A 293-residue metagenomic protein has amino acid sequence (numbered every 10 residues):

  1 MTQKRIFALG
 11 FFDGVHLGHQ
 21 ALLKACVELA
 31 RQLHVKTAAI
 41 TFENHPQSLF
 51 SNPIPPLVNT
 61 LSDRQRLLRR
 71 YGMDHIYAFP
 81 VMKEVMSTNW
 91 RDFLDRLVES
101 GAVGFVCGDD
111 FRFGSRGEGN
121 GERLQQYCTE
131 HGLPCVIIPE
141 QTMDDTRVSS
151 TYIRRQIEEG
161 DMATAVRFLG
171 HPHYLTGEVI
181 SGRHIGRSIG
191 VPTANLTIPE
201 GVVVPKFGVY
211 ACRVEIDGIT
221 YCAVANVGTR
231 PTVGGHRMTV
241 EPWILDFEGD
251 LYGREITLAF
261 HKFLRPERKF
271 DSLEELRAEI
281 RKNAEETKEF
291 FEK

Functional and structural regions predicted by a protein language model:
M1, K83-M86, T142-T146: A short acidic, often aromatic-flanked loop/helix-cap motif at beta-alpha or helix-coil junctions that lines enzyme
T2-T60: N-terminal catalytic cores of NTP/NDP-binding nucleotidyl/phosphoryl-transfer enzymes
H16, L68, F105, A165 (+2 more regions): Residue-level signal for inorganic ion chemistry
S48-H131: N-terminal Rossmann-like or analogous alpha/beta NTP/dinucleotide-binding catalytic cores that position adenine
C128-G228: Glycine-rich, Lys/Arg-enriched anion-binding loops that position phosphate/diphosphate groups for phosphoryl
G182-K293: Phosphate/ribose-recognition catalytic cores of enzymes acting on nucleotide-derived substrates
